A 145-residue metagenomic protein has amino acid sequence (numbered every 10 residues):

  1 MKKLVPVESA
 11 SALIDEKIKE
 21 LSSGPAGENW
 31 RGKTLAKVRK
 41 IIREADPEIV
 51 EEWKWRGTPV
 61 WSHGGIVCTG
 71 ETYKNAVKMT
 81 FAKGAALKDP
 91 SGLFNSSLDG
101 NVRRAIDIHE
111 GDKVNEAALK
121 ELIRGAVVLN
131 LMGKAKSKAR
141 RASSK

Functional and structural regions predicted by a protein language model:
M1-K145: Charge-dense, helix-prone N-terminal extensions
